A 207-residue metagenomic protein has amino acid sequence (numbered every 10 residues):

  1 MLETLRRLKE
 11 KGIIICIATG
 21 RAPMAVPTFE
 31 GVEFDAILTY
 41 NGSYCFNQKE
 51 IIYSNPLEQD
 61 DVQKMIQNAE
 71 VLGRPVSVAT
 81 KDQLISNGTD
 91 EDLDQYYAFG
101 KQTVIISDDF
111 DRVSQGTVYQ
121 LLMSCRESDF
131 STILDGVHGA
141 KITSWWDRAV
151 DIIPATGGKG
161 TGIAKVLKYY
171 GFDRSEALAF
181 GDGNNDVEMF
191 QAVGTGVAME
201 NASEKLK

Functional and structural regions predicted by a protein language model:
L2-D92: Active-site phosphate-binding/coordination module
C16, L38, L178-F180, V197: Hydrophobic/aromatic beta-strand patches that form the interior of the parallel beta-sheet core in alpha/beta enzyme
P23, N185, E204: Conserved Rossmann-like nucleotide-cofactor binding loop
V26-F29, I133, L206-K207: Hydrophobic packing residues within well-ordered alpha-helices of enzyme cores
V32-E33, N41, G136-H138, A192-V193: Short, structured coil segments at secondary-structure junctions
F46-E50, I152-T156, K207: Short, charged, surface-exposed secondary-structure boundary motifs
N68, L72-M189, N201: Conserved acidic, metal-coordinating active-site core of Asp-based, Mg2+-dependent phosphoryl-transfer enzymes
A192, G196-K207: Asp-based, Mg2+/Mn2+-dependent phosphohydrolase catalytic module
